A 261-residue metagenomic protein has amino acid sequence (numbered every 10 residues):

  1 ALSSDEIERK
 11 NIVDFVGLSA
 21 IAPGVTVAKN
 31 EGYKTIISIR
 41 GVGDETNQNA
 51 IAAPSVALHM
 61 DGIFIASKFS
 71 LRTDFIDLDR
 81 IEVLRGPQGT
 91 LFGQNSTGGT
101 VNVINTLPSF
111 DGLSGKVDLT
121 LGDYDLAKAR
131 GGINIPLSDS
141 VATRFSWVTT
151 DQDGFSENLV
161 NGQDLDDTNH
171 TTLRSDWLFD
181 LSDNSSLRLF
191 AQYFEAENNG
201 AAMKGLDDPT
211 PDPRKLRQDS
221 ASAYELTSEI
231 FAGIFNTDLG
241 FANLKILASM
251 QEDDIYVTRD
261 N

Functional and structural regions predicted by a protein language model:
A1-G112: Acidic, small-polar-rich N-terminal luminal/periplasmic segments of exported/outer-membrane proteins
L18-A20, I51, L126, L226-S228 (+1 more regions): Short, surface-exposed loop/turn motifs at beta-strand boundaries within globular domains
A53-S55, S67, I76-D79, R85 (+5 more regions): Outer-membrane beta-barrel translocator/receptor signature
G162, D166-N261: Outer-membrane beta-barrel domain signature, strongest for Gram-negative TonB-dependent receptors and also present
